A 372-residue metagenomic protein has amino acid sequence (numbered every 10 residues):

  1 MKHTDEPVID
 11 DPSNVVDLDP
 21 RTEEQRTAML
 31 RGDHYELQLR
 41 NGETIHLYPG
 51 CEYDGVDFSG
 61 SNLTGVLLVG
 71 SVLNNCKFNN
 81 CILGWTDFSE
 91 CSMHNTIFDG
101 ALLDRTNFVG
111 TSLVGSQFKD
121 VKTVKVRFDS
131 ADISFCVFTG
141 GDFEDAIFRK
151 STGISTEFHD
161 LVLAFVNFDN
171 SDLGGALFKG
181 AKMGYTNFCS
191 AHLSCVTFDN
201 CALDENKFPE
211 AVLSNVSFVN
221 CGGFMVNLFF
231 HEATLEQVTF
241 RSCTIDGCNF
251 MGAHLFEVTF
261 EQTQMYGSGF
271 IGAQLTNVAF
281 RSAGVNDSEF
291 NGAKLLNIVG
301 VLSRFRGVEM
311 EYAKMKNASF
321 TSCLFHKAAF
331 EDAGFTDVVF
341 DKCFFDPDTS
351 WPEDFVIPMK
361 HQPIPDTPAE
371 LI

Functional and structural regions predicted by a protein language model:
H3-I372: Tandem repeat scaffolds
